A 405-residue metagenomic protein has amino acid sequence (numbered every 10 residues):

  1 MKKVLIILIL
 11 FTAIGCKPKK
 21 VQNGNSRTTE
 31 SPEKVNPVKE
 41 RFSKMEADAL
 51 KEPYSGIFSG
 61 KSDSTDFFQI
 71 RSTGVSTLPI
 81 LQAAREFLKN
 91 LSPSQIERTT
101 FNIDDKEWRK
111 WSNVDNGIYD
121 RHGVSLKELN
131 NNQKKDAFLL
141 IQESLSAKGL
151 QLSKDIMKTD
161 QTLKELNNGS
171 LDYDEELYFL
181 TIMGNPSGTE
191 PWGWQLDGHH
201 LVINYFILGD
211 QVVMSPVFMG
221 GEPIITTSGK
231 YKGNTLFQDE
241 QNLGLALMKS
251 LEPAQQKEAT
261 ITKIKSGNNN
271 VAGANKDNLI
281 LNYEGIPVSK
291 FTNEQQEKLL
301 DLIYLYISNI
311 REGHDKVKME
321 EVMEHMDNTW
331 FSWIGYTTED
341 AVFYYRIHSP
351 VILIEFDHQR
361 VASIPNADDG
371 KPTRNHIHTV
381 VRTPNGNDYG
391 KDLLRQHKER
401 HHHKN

Functional and structural regions predicted by a protein language model:
M1-V4: Positively charged n-region of N-terminal signal peptides that target proteins for export
I6-L8: Sec-dependent N-terminal signal peptides
T12-G15: C-terminal motif of bacterial Sec signal peptides marking the signal peptidase cleavage site
K20-N90, E97-S146, L150-N405: A cross-kingdom marker for long, charged
